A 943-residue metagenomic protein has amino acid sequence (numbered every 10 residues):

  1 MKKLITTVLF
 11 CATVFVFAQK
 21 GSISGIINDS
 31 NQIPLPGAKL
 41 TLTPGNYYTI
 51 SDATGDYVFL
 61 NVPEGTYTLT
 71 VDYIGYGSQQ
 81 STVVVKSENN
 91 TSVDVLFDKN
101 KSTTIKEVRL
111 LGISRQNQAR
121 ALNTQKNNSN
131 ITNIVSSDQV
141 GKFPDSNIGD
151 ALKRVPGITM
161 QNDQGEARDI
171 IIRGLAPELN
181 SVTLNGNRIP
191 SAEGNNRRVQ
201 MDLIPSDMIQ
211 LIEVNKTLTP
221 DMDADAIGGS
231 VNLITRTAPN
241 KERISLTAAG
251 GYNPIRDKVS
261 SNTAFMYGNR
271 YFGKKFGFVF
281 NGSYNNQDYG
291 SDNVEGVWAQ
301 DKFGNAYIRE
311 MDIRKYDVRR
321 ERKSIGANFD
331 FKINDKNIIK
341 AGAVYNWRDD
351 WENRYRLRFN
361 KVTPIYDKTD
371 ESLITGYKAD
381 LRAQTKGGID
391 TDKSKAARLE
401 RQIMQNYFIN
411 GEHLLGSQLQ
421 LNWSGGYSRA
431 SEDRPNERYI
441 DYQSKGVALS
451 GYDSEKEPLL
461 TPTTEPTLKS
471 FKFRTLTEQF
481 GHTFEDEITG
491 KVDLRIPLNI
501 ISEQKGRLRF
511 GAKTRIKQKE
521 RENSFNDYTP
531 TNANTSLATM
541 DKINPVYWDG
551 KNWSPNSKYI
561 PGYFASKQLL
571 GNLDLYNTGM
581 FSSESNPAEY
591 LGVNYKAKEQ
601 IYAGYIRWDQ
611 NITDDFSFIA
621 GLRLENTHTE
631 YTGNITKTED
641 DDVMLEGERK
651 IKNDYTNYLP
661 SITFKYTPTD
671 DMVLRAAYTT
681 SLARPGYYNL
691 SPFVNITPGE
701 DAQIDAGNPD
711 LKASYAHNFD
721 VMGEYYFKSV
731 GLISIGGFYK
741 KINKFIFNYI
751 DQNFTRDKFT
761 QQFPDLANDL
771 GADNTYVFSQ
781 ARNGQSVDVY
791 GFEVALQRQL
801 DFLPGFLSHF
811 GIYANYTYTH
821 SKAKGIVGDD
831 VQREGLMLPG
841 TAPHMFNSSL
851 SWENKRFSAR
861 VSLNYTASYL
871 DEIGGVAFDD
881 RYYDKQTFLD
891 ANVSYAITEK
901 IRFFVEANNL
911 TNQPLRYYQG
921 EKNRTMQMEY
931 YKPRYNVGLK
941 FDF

Functional and structural regions predicted by a protein language model:
S22-S24, D257-P364, D392, Q402-Y407 (+1 more regions): Transmembrane beta-barrel wall of Gram-negative outer-membrane proteins
N28, K39-T41, D72-I74, K86 (+2 more regions): Short, acidic, small-residue-rich periplasmic hinge/interaction motif at the N-terminus of Gram-negative outer-membrane
L60, R188-K216: Short acidic/polar hinge/loop motifs at secondary-structure boundaries that mediate gating or recognition
S92-D94, I148-A151, R168-I171, T183 (+4 more regions): N-terminal periplasmic accessory domains that precede and gate Gram-negative outer-membrane beta-barrel machines
G149-R188: Extracytoplasmic beta-strand/coil segments of soluble accessory domains associated with Gram-negative outer-membrane
I389-N406, E589, V593-Y602, N653 (+5 more regions): Outer-membrane beta-barrel signature, preferentially recognizing the C-terminal barrel domain of Gram-negative
Y739-K741, F759-Y869, T911: Gram-negative outer-membrane beta-barrel transporters
Y865-I873, S894-F943: C-terminal beta-signal and adjacent terminal beta-strands/loops of Gram-negative outer-membrane beta-barrel proteins
